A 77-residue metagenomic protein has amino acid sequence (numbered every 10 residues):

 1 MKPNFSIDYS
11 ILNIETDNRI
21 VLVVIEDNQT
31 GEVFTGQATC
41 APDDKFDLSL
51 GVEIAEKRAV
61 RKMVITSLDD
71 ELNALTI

Functional and structural regions predicted by a protein language model:
M1-I77: Catalytic phosphate/metal-binding cores of nucleic-acid and nucleotide-processing enzymes, i.e., regions that mediate
